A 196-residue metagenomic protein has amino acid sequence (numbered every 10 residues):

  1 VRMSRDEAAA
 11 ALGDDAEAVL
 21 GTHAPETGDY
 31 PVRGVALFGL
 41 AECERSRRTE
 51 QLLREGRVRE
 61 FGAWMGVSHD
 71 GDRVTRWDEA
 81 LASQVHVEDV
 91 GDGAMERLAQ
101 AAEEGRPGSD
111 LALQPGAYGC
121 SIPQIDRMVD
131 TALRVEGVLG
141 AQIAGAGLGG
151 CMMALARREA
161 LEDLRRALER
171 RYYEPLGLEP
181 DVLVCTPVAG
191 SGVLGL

Functional and structural regions predicted by a protein language model:
V1-Q142, L155-L196: C-terminal nucleotide
G149-L155: Short beta-strand->loop micro-motif that forms the acidic, two-metal-ion catalytic signature in nucleotide-processing
